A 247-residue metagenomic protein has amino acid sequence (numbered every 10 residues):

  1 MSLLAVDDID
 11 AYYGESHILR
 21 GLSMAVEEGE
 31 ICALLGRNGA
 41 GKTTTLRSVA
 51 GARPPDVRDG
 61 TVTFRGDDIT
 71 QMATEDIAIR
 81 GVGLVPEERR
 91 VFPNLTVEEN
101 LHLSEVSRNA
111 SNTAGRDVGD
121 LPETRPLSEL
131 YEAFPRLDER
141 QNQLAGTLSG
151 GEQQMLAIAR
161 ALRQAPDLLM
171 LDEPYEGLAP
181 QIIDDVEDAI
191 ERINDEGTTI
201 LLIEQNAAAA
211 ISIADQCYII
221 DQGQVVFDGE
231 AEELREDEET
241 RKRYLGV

Functional and structural regions predicted by a protein language model:
L4-V6, L19: Conserved structural motif at the start of ABC-family nucleotide-binding domains
L35-R37: The feature captures the beta-strand-to-loop junction immediately N-terminal to the Walker
P54, L95-R125, N142, V247: ABC-type ATPase nucleotide-binding domains, specifically the catalytic core motifs of the NBD
R58-D67, R80, E123-L127: Conserved ABC transporter NBD signature motif
A161-L162: ABC ATPase C-loop
A165: Conserved catalytic motifs of ABC-family nucleotide-binding domains
L169-E173: Catalytic Walker B motif of ABC-type/P-loop ATPase nucleotide-binding domains
